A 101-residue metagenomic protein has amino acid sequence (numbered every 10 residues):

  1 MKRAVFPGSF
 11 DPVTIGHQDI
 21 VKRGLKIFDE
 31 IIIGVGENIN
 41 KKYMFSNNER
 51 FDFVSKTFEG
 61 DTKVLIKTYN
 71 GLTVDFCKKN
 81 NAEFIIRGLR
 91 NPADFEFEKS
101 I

Functional and structural regions predicted by a protein language model:
M1-I101: Nucleotidyltransferase catalytic core that binds NTPs
